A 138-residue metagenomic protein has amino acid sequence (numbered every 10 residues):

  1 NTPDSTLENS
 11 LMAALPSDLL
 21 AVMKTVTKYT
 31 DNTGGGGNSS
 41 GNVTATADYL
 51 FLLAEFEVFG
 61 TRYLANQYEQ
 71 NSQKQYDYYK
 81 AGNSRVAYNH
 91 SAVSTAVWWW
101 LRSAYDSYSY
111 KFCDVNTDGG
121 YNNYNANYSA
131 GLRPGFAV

Functional and structural regions predicted by a protein language model:
N1-V138: Collagenous Gly-X-Y triple-helix signature in extracellular proteins
